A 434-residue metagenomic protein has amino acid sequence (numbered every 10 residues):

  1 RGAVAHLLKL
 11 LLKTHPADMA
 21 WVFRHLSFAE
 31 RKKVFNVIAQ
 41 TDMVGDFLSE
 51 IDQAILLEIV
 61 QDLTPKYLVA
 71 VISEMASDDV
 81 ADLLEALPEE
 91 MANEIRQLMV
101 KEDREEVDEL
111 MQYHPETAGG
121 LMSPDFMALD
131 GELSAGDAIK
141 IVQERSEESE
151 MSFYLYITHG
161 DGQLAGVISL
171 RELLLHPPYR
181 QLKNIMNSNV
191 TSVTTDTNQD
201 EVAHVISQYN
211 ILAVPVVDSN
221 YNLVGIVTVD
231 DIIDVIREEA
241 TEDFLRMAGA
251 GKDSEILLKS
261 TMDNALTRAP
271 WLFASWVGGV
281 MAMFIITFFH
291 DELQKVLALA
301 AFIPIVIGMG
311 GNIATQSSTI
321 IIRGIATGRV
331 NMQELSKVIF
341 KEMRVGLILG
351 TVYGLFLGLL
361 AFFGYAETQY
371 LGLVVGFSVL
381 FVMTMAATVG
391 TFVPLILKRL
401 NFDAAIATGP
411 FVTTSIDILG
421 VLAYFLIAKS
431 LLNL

Functional and structural regions predicted by a protein language model:
R1-G251: Hydrophobic packing positions in regular secondary-structure scaffolds
P16, W271-G279, M283, F302 (+15 more regions): Alpha-helical transmembrane segments in multi-pass membrane proteins
N36, W276-L293, F356-E367: Juxtamembrane "helix exit" motif at the C-terminal ends of alpha-helical transmembrane segments in multi-pass membrane
E105, D231-N264, S317-I339, L395-N401: Non-transmembrane, extramembrane segments of multi-pass ion/lipid transporters
D243, I307-R323, T413-V421: Short helical (or helix-break) motifs at transmembrane helix termini and adjacent helical loops in multi-pass membrane
E255-A274, M332-T351, V375-G376: Soluble-to-membrane junctions at the N-terminal ends of transmembrane alpha-helices in multi-pass ion-transporting
F288-I303, Y365-F377: Membrane-water interface of transmembrane alpha-helices in multipass transporters/channels
I396-I416: Interfacial loop-to-transmembrane junctions
